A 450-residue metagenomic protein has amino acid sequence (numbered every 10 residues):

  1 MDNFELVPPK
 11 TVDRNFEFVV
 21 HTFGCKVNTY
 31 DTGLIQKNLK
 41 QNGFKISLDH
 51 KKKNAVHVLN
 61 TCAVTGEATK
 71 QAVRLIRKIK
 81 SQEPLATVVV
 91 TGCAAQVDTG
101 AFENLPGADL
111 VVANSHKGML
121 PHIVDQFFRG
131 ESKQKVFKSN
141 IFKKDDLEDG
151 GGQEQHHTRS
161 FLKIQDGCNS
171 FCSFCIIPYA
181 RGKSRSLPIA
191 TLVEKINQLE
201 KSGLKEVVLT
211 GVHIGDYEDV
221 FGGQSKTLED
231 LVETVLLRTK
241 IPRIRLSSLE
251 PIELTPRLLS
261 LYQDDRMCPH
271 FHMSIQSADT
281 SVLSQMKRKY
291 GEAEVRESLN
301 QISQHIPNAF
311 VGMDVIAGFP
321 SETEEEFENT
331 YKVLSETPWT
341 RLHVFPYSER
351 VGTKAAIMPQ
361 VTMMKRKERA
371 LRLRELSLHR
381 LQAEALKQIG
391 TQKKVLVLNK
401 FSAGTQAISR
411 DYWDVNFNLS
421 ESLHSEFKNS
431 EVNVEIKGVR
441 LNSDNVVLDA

Functional and structural regions predicted by a protein language model:
M1-Y217, R257-S260, M267, F271 (+6 more regions): Proteins enriched for Cys/Gly/acidic motifs involved in redox and nucleic-acid/cofactor modification
F4, I357-A450: Terminal RNA-binding accessory module
F18, V56-H57, S160, V207 (+7 more regions): Conserved beta-strand core positions
V88-V89, V97-D98, K201-E325: Conserved SAM/AdoMet-binding glycine-rich loop
Q155-H157, C168-S170, S277, A309 (+4 more regions): Short flexible coil/turn linkers enriched for glycine and charged/polar residues that connect secondary-structure
G211, S248, I275-S277, M313-A317 (+5 more regions): Active-site proximal loops enriched in glycine and acidic residues that flank catalytic Cys/His/Asp and coordinate
E322, T337-W339: Contiguous mid-protein beta-loop-alpha structural module that forms a pocket-lining wall or clamp of enzyme active
L342: Mid-domain, small-residue-enriched loop/turn segments at the edges of structured enzyme/sensor domains
